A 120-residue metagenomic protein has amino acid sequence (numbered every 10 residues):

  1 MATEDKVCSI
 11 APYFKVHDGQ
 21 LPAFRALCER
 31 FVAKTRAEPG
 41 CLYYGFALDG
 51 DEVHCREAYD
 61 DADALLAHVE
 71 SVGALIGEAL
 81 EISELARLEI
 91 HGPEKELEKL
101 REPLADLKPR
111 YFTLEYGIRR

Functional and structural regions predicted by a protein language model:
M1-V53, D60-E70, E81-R120: Short S/T/G/P-rich N-terminal loop/turn motif that feeds into the first structured element of a domain
G73-G77: A short, acidic, amphipathic alpha-helical segment used as a generic capping/interface helix at domain edges
